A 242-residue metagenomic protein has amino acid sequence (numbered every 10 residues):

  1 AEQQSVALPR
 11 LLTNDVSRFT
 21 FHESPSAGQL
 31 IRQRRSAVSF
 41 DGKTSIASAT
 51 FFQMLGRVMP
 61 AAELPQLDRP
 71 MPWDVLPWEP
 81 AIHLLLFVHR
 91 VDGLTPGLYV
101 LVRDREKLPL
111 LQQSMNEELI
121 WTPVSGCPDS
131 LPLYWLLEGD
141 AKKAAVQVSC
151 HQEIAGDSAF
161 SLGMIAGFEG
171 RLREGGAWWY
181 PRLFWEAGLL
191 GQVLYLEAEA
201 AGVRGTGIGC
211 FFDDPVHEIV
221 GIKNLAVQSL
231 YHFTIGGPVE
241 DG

Functional and structural regions predicted by a protein language model:
A1-G242: Acidic, surface-exposed loops and disordered segments
